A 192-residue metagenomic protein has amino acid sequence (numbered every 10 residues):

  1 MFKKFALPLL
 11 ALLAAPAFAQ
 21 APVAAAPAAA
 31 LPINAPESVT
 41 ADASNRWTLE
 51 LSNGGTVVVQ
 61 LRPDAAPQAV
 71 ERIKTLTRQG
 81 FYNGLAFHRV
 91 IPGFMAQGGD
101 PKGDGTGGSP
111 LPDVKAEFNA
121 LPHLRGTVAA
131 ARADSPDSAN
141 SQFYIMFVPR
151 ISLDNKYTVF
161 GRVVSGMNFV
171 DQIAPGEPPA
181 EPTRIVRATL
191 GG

Functional and structural regions predicted by a protein language model:
F2-P8, F18-G192: Cyclophilin-like peptidyl-prolyl cis-trans isomerases
